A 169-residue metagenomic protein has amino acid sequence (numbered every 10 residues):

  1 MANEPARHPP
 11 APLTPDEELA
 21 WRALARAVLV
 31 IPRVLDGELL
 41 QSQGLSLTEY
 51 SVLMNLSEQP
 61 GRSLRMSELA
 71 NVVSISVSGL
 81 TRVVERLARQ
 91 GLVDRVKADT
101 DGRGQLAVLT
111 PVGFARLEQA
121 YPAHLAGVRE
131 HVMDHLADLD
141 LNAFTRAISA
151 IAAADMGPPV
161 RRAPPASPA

Functional and structural regions predicted by a protein language model:
M1-P15, D138-A169: C-terminal regulatory/oligomerization modules of transcriptional regulators
M1-Q43, Q90-L92, A169: N-terminal leader segment of winged-helix/HTH proteins
N3-H8, E85-A143: Charged, amphipathic alpha-helical coiled-coil/dimerization segments
L13-D16, L45, L64, L109 (+1 more regions): Alpha-helical hairpin
E17, W21-L39, L117-L136, F144-D155: Hydrophobic alpha-helical core bundles mediating ligand binding, dimerization, or RNAP-core interactions
R33-S76: N-terminal helix-turn-helix DNA-binding core of bacterial DNA-binding proteins
M66, V84-E85: Short, hydrophobic-biased segments on the C-terminal half of alpha helices that form "recognition helices"
